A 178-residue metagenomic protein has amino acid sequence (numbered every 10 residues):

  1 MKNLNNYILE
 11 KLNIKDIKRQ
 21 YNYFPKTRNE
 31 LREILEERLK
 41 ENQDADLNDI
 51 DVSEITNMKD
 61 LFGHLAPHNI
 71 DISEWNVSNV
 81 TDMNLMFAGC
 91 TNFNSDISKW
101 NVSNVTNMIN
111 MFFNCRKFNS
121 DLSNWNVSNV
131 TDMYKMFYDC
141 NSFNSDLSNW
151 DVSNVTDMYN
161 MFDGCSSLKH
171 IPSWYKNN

Functional and structural regions predicted by a protein language model:
M1-N178: Negatively charged
